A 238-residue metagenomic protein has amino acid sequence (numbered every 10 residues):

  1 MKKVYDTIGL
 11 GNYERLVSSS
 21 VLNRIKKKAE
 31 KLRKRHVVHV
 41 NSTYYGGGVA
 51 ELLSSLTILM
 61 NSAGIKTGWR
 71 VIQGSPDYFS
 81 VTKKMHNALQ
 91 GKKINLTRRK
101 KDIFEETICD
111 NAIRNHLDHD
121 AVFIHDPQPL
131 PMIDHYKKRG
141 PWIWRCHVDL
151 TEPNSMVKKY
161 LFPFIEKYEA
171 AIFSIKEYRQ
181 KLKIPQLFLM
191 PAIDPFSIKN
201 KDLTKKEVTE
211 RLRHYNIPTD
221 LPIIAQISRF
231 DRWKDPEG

Functional and structural regions predicted by a protein language model:
M1-G238: Catalytic cores of nucleotide-sugar-dependent glycosyltransferases that transfer UDP/GDP/TDP-activated
